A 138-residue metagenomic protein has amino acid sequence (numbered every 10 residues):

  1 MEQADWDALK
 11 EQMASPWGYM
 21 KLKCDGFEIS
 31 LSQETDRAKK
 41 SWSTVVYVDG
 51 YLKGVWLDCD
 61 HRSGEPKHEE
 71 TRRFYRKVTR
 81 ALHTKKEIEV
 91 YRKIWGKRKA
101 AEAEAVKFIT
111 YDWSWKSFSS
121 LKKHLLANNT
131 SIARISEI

Functional and structural regions predicted by a protein language model:
M1-T35: Negatively charged, low-complexity tracts enriched in Asp/Glu with abundant Ser/Thr
Q3-E11, W56-I138: Mixed-charge, Lys/Arg-enriched low-complexity segments
L31, S41, H83-K86: Residue-level signal for functionally critical sites in structured catalytic/ligand-binding pockets
A38-T44: Short, surface-exposed coil-to-beta transition loops
K53: Short, conserved beta-strand/beta-arch hydrophobic-aromatic motifs that form part of recognition grooves or interface
